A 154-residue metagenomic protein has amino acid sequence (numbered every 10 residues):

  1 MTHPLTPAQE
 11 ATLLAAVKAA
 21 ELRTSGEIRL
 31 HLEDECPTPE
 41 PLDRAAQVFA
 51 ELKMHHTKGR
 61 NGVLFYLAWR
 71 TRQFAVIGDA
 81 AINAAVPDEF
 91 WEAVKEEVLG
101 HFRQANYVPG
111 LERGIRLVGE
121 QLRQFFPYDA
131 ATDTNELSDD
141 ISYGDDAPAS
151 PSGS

Functional and structural regions predicted by a protein language model:
T2-R23, I28-S154: Divalent-cation
